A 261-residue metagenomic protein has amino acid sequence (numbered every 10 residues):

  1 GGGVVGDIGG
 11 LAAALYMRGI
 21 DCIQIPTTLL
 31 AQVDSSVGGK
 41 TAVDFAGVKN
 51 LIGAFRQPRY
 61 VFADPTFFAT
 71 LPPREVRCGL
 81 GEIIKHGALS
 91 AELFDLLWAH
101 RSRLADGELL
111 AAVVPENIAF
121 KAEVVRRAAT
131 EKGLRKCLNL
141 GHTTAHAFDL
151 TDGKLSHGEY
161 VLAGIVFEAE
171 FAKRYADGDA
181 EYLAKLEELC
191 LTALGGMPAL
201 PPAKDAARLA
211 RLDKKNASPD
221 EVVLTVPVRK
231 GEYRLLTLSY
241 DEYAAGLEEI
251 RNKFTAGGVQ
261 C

Functional and structural regions predicted by a protein language model:
G1-G6, G141: Catalytic-site beta-strand/loop segments enriched in glycine and acidic/polar residues
V5-G6, G10, A145, D149: Short active-site segment of divalent metal-dependent hydrolases/proteases that encodes the spacing between
I8-A12, A169-E170: Catalytic DNA-binding helix-loop module of base-excision-repair DNA glycosylases/AP lyases
G10-S102: A glycine/threonine-rich phosphate-anchoring loop and its flanking beta-alpha core in nucleotide/phosphate-binding
G81-I84, D177-C261: C-terminal charged capping/lid subdomain of soluble metabolic enzymes
L96-K204: Active-site segments that bind and position negatively charged phosphate/pyrophosphate groups
